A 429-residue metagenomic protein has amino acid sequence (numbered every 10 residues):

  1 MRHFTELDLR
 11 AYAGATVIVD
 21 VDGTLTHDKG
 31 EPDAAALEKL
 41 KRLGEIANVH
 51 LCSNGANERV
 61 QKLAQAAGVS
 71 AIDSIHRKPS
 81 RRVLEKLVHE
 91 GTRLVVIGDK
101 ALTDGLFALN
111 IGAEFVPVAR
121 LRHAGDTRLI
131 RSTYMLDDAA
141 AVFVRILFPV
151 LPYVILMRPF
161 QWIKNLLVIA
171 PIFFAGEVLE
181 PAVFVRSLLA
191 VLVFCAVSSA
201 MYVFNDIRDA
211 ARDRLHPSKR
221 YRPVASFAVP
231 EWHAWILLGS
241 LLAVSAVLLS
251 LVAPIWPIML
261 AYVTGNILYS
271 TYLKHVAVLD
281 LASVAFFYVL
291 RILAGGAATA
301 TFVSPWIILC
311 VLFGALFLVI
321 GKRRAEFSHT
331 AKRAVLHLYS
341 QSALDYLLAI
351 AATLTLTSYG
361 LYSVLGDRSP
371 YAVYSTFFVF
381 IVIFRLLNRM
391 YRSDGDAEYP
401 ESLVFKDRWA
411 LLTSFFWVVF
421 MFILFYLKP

Functional and structural regions predicted by a protein language model:
M1-V19: Non-catalytic pre-domain segments flanking phosphatase-related domains
V17-E31, A36-A64, I72-S74: Substrate-recognition element of Asp-dependent hydrolases with the DxDx(T/V) motif
P79-L102: Conserved Lys-Pro-Asp/Glu-containing loop-to-beta segment of HAD-superfamily phosphomonoesterases, centered on
I97-T133: Acidic, Mg2+-coordinating phosphoryl-transfer loop and its flanking beta/alpha structural elements, shared across
V142-R214, F227-S240: Topogenic membrane-insertion module of multi-pass membrane proteins
Q161, T271, V289-P429: C-terminal membrane-associated helical module and adjoining short loops/tails
V197-P223, L279, I320-A325, R385: Acidic (Asp/Glu-rich) catalytic motifs at the cytosolic membrane interface
L215-M259, P305-L316, A349-T357, W409-F422: Multi-pass membrane catalytic core of lipid/isoprenoid biosynthesis enzymes
